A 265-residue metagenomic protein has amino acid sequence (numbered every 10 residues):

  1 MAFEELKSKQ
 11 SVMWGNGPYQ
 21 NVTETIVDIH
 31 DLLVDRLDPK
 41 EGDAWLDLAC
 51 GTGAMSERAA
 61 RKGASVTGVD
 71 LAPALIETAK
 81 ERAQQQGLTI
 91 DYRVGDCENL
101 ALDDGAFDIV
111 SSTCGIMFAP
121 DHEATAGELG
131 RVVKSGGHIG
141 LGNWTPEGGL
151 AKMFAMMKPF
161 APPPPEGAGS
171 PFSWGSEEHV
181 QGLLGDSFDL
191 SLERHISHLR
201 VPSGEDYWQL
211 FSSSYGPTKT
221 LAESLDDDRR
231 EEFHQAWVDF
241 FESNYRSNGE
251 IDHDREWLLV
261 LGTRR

Functional and structural regions predicted by a protein language model:
M1-D43, A54, T78, F154 (+2 more regions): Conserved class I S-adenosyl-L-methionine
L37-P39, A60, V133, L184: A generic alpha-to-beta junction signature in SAM-dependent methyltransferases
A44-L100, A124: Class I SAM-dependent methyltransferase SAM/SAH-binding core
E98-I109: A short acidic, Gly/Pro-enriched loop at the edge of an enzyme's catalytic core that lines a small-molecule cofactor
I109-H122: A short SAM/SAH-binding and catalytic strip from SAM-dependent methyltransferases
E123-A124, G130, K134-S203, A222 (+1 more regions): Conserved catalytic/acceptor-binding region of the Class I
F172-R265: Conserved Class I S-adenosyl-L-methionine
